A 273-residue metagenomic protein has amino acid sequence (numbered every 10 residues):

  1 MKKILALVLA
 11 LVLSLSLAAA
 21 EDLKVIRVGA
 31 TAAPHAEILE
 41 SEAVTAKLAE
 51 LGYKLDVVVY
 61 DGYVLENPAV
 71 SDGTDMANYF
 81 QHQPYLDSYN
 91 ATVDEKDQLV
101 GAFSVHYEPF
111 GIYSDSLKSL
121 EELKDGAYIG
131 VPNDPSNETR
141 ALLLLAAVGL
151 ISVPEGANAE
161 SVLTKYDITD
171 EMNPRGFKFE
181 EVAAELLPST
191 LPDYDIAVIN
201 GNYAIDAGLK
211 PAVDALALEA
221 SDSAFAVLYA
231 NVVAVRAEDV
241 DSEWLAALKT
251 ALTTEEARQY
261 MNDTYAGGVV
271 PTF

Functional and structural regions predicted by a protein language model:
D22-A33, Y53-V59, Y128-I129: Short, well-ordered beta-strand elements
A32-D56: Short, polar/charged alpha-helical segment
V57-P68, A159-S189: Short helix-initiation/N-cap motifs at beta->coil->alpha
D61-Y63, G73-T74, N78-S88, A183-A184 (+2 more regions): Beta->alpha turn/N-cap motifs
S88-A102, D115-L117, D193, V198 (+1 more regions): Ligand-binding "clamshell"
A102-I151, R258: A conserved helix-loop-strand patch within extracytoplasmic ligand-binding domains of the periplasmic binding
E108-L120, L228-S242: A bilobed periplasmic-binding-protein/Venus flytrap-type ligand-binding module shared by bacterial periplasmic
N137-A146, A251-F273: Periplasmic-binding protein-like
